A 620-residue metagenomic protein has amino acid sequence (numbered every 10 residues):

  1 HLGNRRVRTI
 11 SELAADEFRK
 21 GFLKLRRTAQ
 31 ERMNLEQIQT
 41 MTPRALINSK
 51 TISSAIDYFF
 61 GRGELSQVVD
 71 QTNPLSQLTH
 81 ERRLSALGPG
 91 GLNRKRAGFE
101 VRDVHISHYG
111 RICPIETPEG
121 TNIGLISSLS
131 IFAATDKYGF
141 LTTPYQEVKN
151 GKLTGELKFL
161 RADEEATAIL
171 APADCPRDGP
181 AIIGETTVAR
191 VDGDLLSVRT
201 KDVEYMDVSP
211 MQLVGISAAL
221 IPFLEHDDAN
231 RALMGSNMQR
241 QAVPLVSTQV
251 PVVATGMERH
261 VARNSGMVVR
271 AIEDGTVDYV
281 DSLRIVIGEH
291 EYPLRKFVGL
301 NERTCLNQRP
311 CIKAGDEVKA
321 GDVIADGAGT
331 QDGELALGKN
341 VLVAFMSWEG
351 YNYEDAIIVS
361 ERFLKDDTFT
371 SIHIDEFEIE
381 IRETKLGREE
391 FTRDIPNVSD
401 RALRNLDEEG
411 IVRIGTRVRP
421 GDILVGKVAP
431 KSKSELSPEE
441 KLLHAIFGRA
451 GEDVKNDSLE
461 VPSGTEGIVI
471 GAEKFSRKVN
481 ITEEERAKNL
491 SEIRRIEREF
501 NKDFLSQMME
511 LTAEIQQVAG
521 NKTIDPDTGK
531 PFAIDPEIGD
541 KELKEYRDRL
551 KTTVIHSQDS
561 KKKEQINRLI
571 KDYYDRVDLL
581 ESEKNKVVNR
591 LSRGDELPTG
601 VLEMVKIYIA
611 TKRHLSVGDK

Functional and structural regions predicted by a protein language model:
H1-K620: Intrinsically disordered, low-complexity regulatory segments
